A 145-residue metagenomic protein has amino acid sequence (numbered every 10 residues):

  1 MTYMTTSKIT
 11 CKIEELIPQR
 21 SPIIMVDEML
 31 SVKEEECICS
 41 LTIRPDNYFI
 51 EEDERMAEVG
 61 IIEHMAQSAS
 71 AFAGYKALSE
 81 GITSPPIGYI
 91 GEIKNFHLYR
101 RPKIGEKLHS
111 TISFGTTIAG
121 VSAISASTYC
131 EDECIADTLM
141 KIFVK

Functional and structural regions predicted by a protein language model:
Y3, A71, K103-E106, S113-K145: HotDog/MaoC-like acyl-thioester-processing domains
T6, A71-H109: Hydrophobic beta-strand-centered segment that forms part of the acyl-chain substrate-binding groove
T10-R20, S84: Short aromatic-glycine motifs in intrinsically disordered, low-complexity regions
S21-A57: Catalytic strand-loop segment that frames the active site of acyl-thioester-processing enzymes
I24, E34-I38, K107-H109, A123 (+1 more regions): Intrinsic-disorder/low-complexity, polar/charged segments enriched in Ser/Thr/Lys/Arg/Asp/Glu/Gln
I24-D27, G88-G91, S110-I112, T138: Small-residue-enriched segments and motifs
D27-L30, K94, Y99, S113-G115: Conserved positions in beta-strands of structured domains
D53-F72, I90-G91: Compact, glycine-rich, soluble single-domain proteins
